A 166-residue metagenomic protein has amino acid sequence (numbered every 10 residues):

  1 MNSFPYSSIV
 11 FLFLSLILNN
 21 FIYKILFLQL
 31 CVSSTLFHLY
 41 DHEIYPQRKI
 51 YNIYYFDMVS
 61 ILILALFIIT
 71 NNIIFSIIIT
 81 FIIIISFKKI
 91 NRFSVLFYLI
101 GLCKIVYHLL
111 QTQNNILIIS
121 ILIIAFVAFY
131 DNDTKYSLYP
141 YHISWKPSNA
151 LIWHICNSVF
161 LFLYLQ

Functional and structural regions predicted by a protein language model:
M1-Q166: Multi-pass alpha-helical transmembrane bundles in non-GPCR membrane proteins that perform intramembrane catalysis
